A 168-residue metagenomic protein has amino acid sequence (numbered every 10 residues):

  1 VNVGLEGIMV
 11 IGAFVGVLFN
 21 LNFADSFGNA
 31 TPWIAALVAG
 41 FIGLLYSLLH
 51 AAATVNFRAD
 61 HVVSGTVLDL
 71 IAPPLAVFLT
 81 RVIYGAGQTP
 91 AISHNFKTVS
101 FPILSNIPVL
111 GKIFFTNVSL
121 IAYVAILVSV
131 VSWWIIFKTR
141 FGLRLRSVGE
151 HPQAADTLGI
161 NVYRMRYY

Functional and structural regions predicted by a protein language model:
V1-G12, V55-L68, R144: Short, non-helical or kinked segments that cap or interrupt transmembrane helices
V1-V3, I8, V15, F23-A35: Membrane-interfacial amphipathic/re-entrant helices at transmembrane-helix boundaries
G7, I11, W33-F41, V63-T66 (+2 more regions): Hydrophobic alpha-helical transmembrane segments
I11-F14, D69-A76, G159: Small-residue-rich segments of transmembrane alpha-helices in multi-pass membrane proteins, especially helix faces
L18, N22, L45-L48, A52-N56 (+2 more regions): Membrane-interface helix caps of multi-pass small-molecule transporters
S26-P73: Alpha-helical transmembrane segments within multi-pass membrane transporters and channels
A72-F137, Y168: Transmembrane helix-bundle core of multi-pass membrane transporters and related energy-transducing complexes
V131-Y168: Membrane-helix/interface signature in polytopic inner-membrane proteins
